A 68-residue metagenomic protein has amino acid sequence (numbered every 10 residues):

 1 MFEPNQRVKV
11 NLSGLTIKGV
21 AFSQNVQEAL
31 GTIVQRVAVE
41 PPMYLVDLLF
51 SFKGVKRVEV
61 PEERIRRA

Functional and structural regions predicted by a protein language model:
E3-A68: Basic/aromatic-rich interaction segments and small domains that mediate binding to polyanionic partners
